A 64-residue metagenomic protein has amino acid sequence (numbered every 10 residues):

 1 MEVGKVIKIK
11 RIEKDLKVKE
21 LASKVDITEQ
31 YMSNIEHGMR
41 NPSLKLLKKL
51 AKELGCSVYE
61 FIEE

Functional and structural regions predicted by a protein language model:
M1-V3, E64: Absolute protein N-terminus
K5-K24: Short basic helix-loop element that most often maps to the first helix and adjoining turn of HTH DNA-binding modules
E13, M39-P42, E53: Helix-turn-helix/winged-helix DNA-binding modules
L21, G55-E64: Short C-terminal boundary/hinge segments that cap the last helix of small helical domains
D26-N41: Recognition helix of helix-turn-helix/homeodomain-like DNA-binding domains that insert into the DNA major groove
L46-A51, F61-I62: Hydrophobic micro-packing sites on short alpha-helices
